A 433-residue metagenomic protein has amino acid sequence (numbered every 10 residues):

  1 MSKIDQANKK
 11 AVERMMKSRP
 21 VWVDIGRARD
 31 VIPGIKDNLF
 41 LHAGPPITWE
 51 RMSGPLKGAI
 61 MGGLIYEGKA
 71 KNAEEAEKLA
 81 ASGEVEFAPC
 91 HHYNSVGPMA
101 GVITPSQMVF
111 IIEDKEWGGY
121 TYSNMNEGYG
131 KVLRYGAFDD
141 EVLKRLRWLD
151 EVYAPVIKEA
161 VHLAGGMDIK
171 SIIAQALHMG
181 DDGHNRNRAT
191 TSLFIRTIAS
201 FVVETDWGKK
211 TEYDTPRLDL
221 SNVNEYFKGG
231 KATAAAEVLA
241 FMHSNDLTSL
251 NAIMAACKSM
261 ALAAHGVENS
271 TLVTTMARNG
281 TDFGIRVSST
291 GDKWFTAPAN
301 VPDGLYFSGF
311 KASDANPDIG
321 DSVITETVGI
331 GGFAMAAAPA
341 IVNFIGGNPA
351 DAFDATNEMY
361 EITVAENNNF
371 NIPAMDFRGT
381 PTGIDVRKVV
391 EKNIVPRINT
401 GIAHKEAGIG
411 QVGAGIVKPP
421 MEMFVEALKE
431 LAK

Functional and structural regions predicted by a protein language model:
M1-K433: Anaerobic metallocofactor- and corrinoid-dependent redox/one-carbon enzyme cores, especially those from methanogenesis
